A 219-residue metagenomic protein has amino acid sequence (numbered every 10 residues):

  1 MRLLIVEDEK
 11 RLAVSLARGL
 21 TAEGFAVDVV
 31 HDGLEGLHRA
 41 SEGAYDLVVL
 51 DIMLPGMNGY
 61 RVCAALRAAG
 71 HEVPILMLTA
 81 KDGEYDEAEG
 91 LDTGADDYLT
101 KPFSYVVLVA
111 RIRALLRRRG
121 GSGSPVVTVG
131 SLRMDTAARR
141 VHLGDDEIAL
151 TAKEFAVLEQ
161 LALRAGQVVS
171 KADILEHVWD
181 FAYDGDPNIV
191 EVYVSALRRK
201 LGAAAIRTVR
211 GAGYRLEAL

Functional and structural regions predicted by a protein language model:
M1-S122: N-terminal/domain-start alpha-helical segments
L34, A137, L143: Short, ordered coil/turn segments that flank beta-strands lining enzyme active or ligand-binding pockets
M53-G56, A65, P74-M77, E87 (+7 more regions): Residue-level recognition of specific faces of alpha-helices
D96, A212-G213: Short acidic-rich active-site patches of cyclic nucleotide enzymes
R119-A138: CheY-like receiver
R140-A205, R210-A212, A218: Positively charged, aromatic-enriched patches within helix-turn-helix-type DNA-binding elements, predominantly
